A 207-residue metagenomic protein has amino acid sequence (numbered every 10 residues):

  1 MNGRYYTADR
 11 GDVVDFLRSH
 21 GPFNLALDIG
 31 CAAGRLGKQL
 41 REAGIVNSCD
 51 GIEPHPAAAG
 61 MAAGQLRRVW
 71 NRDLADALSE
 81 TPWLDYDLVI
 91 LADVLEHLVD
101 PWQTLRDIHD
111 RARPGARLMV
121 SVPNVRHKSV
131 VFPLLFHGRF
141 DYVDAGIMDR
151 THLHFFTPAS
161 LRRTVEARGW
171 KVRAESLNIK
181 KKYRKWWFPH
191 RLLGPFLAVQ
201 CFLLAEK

Functional and structural regions predicted by a protein language model:
M1-L84, L88, W102-L105, V122 (+2 more regions): Conserved N-terminal segment of class I S-adenosyl-L-methionine
A75, L95, R126: Adenine-nucleotide cofactor-binding loop residues
L88-V94: A short beta-strand submotif of the Rossmann-like class I SAM-dependent methyltransferase core that lines
V99-Q103, V130: Short N-terminal helix/helix-N-cap motif within the alpha/beta-hydrolase-1
Q103-R117: A short glycine-rich, Lys/Arg-flanked "PGG" loop and its adjoining helix->strand segment in the class I
V120-D141: Conserved class I S-adenosyl-L-methionine
V143-S160: Acceptor-substrate binding/catalytic loop of class I
R162-W170: Substrate-binding/catalytic lobe of Class I Rossmann-like enzymes that use SAM or dcSAM, i.e., the mid-to-C-terminal
